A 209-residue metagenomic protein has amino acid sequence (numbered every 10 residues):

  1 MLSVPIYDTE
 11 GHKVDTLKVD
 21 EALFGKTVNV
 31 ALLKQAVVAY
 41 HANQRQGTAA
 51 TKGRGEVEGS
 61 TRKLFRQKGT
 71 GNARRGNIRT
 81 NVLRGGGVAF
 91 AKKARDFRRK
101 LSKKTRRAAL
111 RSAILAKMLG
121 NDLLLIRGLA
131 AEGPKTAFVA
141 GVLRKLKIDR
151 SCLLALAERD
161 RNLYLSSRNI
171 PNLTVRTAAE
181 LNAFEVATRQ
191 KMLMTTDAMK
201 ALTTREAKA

Functional and structural regions predicted by a protein language model:
M1-Q46, A91-A209: Extended polybasic, low-complexity segments that bind anionic RNA or targeting/receptor surfaces
L33-K68: A short, flexible low-complexity segment enriched in Lys/Arg and Gly/Pro that occurs in N-terminal basic tails
R54-A91: Glycine/serine-rich anion-binding loops at beta->alpha junctions that coordinate negatively charged ligand groups
